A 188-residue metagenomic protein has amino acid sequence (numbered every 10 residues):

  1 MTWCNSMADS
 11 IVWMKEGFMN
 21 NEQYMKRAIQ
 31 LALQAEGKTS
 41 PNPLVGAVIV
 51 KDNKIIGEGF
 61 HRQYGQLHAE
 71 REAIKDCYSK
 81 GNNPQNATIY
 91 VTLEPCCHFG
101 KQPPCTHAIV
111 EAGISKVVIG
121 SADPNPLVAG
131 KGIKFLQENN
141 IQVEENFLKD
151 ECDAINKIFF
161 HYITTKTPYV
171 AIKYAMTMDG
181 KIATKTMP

Functional and structural regions predicted by a protein language model:
D9-K38, I55, N82, F99-P188: Zinc-dependent deaminase
S40-V45, Q85-A87: Acidic, glycine-enriched active-site microenvironments
R62, T92, G120: Conserved residues at the C-terminal ends of beta-strands
Q63-K75: A short, polar/charged loop-to-alpha-helix boundary motif
L67, I89-A108: Local cysteine-cluster metal-coordination motifs and their immediate loop/turn environment, predominantly Fe-S cluster
D76-P84: Phosphate/pyrophosphate-binding loops at sites that engage ATP/ADP/AMP, CoA/4′-phosphopantetheine, polyphosphate
